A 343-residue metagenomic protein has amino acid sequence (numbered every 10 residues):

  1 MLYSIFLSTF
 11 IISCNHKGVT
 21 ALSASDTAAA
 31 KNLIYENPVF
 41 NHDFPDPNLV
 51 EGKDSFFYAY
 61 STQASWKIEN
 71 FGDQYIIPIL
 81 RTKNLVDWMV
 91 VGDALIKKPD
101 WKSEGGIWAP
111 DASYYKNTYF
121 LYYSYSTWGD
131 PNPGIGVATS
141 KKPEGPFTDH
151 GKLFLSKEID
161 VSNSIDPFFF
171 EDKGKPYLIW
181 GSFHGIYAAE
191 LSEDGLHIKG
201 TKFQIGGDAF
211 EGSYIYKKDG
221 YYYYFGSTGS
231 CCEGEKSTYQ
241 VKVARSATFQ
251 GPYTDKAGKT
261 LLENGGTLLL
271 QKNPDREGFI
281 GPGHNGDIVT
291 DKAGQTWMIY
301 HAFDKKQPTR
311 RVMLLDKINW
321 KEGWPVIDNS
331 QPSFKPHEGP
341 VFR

Functional and structural regions predicted by a protein language model:
L2-S13: Bacterial N-terminal signal peptides
C14-R343: Carbohydrate-active catalytic/glycan-binding domains of CAZyme proteins, especially the secreted or lumenal ectodomains
